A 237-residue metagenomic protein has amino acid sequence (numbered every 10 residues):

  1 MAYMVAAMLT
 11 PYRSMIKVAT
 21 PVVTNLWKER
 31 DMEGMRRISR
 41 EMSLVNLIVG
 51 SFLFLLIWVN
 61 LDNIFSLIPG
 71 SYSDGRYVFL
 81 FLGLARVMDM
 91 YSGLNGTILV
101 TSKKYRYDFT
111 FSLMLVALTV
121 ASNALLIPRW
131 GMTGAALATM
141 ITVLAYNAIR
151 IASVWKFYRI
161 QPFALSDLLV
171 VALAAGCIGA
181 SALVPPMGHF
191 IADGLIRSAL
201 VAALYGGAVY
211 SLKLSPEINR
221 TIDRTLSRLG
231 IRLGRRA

Functional and structural regions predicted by a protein language model:
Y3-A6, R13-K17, Y77-K103, Y107-W155 (+1 more regions): Short runs within selected transmembrane alpha-helices of multi-pass transporters and secretion channels
Y3-S43, G96-T101: Helix-loop junctions and terminal segments of transmembrane helices in multi-pass membrane transport/translocation
R40, L56-V87: Interfacial segments at transmembrane-helix termini and the short loops linking adjacent helices
S43-S51: Selective transmembrane-helix segments that form parts of the transport pathway or gating/packing helices in multipass
Y77-V78, P162, S166-V170, A174 (+1 more regions): Residue-level signature of transmembrane alpha-helical entry/exit and packing/kink sites in multi-pass membrane
S112-V120, L168-I178, L229-L233: Small-residue-rich segments of transmembrane alpha-helices in multi-pass membrane proteins, especially helix faces
V120-A124, A175-H189: Hydrophobic alpha-helical transmembrane segments in multi-pass integral membrane proteins
A182-A237: Membrane-proximal transmembrane or re-entrant/amphipathic helices at the cytosolic face
